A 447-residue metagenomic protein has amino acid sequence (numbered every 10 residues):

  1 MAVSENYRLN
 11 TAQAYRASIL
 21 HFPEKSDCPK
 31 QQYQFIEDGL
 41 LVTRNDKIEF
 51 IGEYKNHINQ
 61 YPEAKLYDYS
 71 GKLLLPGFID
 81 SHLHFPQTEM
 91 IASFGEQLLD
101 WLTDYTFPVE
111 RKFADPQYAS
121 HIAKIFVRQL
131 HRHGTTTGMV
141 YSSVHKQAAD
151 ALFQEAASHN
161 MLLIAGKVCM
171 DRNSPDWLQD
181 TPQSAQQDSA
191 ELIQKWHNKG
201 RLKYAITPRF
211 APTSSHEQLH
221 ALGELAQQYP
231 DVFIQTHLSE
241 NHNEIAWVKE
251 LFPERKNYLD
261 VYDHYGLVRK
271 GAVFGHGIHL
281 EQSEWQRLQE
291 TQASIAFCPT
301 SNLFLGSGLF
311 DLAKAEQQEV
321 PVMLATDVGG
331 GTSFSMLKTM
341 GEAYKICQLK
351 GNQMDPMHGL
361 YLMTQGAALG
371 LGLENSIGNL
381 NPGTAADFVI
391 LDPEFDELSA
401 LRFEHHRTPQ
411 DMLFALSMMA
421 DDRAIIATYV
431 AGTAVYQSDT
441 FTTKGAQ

Functional and structural regions predicted by a protein language model:
M1-Q60, K72: N-terminal metal-binding scaffold of metallo-dependent hydrolase/deaminase domains
A2-A17, I58-D100, K124, H131-R132: Replace "His-x-His-based motif
P29, A385-T442: C-terminal cap of metal-dependent C-N hydrolases
E89-A119, K167-P182, N241-G271, S294 (+2 more regions): Active-site gating loops and adjacent loop-to-helix segments of metal-dependent hydrolytic enzymes
I91-M161, A185-K199: Alpha-helical scaffold segments that flank or form the walls of functional sites
T136-T137, V232, P321: Short acidic/polar active-site loop segments enriched in Thr and Asp
Q147-G277: Metal-coordinating catalytic core of metallo-dependent amide/deamination hydrolases
H264-G271, A313-A400: His/Asp/Glu-enriched, well-ordered alpha-helical/loop segment that forms or immediately abuts the divalent-metal
